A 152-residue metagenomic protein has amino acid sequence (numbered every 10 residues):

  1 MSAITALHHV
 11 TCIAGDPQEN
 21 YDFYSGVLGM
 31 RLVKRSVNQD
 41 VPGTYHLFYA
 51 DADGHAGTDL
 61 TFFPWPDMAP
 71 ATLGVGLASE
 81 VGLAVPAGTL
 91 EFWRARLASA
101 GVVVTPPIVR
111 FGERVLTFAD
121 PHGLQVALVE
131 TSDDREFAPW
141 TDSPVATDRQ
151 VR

Functional and structural regions predicted by a protein language model:
M1, V33-S36, L90-R152: Vicinal oxygen chelate
M1-I4, T11, Y45: Conserved N-terminal glycine/acidic-rich loop preference
A6-G15, P66-R96, R114-A119, R149-R152: Vicinal oxygen chelate
I13-A56, S99, P107-R110, R114-T117: Core segments of cupin and vicinal oxygen chelate
Y21-Y24, D67-T72, W140-V145: Short amphipathic alpha-helical segments, especially helix-boundary/capping motifs
R31-T72, Q125-R135: Conserved short beta-strand elements that form part of the metal-binding/catalytic scaffold of enzyme active sites
G57, T61-P64, G76-G82, T105-I108: Extended catalytic-interface subdomain
